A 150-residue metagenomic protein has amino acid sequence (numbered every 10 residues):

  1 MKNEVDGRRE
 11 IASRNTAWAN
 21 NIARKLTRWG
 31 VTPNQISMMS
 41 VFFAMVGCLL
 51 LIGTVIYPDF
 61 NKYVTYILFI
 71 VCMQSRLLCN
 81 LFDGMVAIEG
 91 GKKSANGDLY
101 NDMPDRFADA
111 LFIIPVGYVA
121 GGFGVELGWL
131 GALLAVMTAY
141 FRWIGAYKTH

Functional and structural regions predicted by a protein language model:
M1-W29, R106-H150: A feature for the membrane-embedded catalytic helix bundles of lipid/isoprenoid biosynthetic enzymes
W29-M39: Membrane-interface helix starts
N34, K62, Y66, L99 (+1 more regions): Hydrophobic, aromatic-rich alpha-helical transmembrane segments and their membrane-interface anchor motifs
M39, L68, Y100, L130-G131: Hydrophobic core positions of alpha-helical segments in small-molecule transporters and transporter systems
S40-N96: Membrane-embedded alpha-helical segments that form the functional core of polytopic membrane enzymes, especially those
L51-V55, N101, G122-F123: Juxtamembrane helix-loop transition sites at the ends of transmembrane segments in multi-pass membrane proteins
C72-I114, T138-G145: Acidic (Asp/Glu-rich) catalytic motifs at the cytosolic membrane interface
